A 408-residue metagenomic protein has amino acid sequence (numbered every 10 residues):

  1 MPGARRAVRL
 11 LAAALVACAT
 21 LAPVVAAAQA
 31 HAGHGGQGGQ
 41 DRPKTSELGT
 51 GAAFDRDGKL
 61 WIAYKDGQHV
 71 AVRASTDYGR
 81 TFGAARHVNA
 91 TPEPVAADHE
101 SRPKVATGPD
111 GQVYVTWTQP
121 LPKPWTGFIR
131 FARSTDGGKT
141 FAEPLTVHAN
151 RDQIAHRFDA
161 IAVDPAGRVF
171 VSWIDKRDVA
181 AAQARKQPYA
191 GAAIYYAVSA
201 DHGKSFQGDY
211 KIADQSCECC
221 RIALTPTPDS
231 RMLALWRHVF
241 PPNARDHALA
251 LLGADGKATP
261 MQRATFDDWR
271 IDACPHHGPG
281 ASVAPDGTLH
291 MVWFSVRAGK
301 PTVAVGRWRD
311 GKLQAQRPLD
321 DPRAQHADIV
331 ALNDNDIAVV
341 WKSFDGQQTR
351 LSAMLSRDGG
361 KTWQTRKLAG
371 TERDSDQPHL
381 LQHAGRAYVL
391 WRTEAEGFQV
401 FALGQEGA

Functional and structural regions predicted by a protein language model:
M1-A14: Bacterial N-terminal signal peptides that target proteins for export
L11-P23: Bacterial N-terminal signal peptides
A28-A408: Extracellular, repeat-based ectodomains that mediate carbohydrate processing or recognition
